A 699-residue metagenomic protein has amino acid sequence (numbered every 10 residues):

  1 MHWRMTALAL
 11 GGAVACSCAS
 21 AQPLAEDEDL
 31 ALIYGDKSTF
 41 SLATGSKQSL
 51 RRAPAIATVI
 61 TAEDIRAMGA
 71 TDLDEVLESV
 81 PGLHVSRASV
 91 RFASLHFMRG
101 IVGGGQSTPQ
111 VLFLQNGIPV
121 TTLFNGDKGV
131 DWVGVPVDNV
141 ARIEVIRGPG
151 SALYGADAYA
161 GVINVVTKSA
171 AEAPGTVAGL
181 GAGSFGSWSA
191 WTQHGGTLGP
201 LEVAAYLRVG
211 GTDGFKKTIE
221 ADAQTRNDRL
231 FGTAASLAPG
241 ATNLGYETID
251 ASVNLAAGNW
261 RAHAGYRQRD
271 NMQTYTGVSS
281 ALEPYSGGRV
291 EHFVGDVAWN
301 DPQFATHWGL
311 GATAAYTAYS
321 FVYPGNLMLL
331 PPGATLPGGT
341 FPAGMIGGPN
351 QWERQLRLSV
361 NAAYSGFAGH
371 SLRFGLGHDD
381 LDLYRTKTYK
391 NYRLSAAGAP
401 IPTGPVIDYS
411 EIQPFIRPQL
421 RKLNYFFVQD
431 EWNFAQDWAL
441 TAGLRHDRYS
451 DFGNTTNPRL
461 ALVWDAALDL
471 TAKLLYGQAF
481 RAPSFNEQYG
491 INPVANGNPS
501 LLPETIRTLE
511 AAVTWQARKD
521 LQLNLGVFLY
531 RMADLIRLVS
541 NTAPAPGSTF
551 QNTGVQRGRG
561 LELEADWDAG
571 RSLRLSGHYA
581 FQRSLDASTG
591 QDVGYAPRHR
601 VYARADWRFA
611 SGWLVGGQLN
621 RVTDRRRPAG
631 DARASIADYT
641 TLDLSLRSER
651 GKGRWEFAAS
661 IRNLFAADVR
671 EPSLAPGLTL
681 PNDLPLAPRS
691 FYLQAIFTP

Functional and structural regions predicted by a protein language model:
T6, L10, G195, L201 (+5 more regions): Conserved C-terminal beta-signal and adjacent last beta-strands/turns of outer-membrane beta-barrel proteins
L42, D74-T122: Extracytoplasmic beta-strand/coil segments of soluble accessory domains associated with Gram-negative outer-membrane
L73-V76, L95-G100, V111-N116, V130-V133 (+4 more regions): N-terminal periplasmic accessory domains that precede and gate Gram-negative outer-membrane beta-barrel machines
P119-R147: Short acidic/polar hinge/loop motifs at secondary-structure boundaries that mediate gating or recognition
A152, N164, E172-A173, G179-G181 (+3 more regions): Periplasmic-side early beta-strands and strand-to-turn transitions of outer-membrane beta-barrels
G288-Q303, F415-K422, Q478-M532, N541-D568 (+4 more regions): Outer-membrane beta-barrel signature, preferentially recognizing the C-terminal barrel domain of Gram-negative
S320, S450-F452, W464, L468-E510 (+4 more regions): Surface-exposed extracellular loop regions of Gram-negative outer-membrane beta-barrel proteins, predominantly
N433-L440, V527-R531, Q551-A629, I696-T698: Gram-negative outer-membrane beta-barrel transporters
